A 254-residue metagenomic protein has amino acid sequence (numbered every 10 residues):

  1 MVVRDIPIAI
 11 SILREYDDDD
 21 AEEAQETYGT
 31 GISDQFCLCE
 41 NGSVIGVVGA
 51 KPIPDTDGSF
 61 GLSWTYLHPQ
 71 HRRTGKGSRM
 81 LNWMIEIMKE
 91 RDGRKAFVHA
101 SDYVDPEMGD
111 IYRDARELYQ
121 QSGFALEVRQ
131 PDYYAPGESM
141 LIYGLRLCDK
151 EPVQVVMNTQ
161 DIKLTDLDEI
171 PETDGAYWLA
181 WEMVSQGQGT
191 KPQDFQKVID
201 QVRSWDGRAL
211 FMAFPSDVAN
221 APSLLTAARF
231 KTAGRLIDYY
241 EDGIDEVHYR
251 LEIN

Functional and structural regions predicted by a protein language model:
M1-A9, K150, T159-D174: A short beta-loop-alpha structural element at the N-terminal edge of CoA-dependent acyl/N-acetyltransferase catalytic
R14-K51, D166-P171: Active-site rim helix/loop that mediates acceptor-substrate recognition in acyltransferases
S33-C37, V47, W64, M140-I142 (+2 more regions): Short hydrophobic/aromatic beta-strand element in the GNAT-like acyltransferase core that lines or flanks the acyl-donor
G58-P69, V98-S101, T173-G187, A213 (+1 more regions): Conserved acetyl-CoA binding element of GNAT-fold acetyltransferases
L67, R73-K89, R113-D114, Q188-Q201 (+2 more regions): Conserved acetyl-CoA-binding loop-helix of GNAT-fold acetyltransferases
M88-I111, S204-F214: Conserved GNAT acetyl-CoA-binding A-motif
Y103-R129, A135-P136, D217-G234: Conserved active-site alpha-helix within GNAT-family acetyltransferase domains
S122-G137, L141-R146, A228-N254: Active-site/acyl-donor-binding loops of N-acyltransferases
